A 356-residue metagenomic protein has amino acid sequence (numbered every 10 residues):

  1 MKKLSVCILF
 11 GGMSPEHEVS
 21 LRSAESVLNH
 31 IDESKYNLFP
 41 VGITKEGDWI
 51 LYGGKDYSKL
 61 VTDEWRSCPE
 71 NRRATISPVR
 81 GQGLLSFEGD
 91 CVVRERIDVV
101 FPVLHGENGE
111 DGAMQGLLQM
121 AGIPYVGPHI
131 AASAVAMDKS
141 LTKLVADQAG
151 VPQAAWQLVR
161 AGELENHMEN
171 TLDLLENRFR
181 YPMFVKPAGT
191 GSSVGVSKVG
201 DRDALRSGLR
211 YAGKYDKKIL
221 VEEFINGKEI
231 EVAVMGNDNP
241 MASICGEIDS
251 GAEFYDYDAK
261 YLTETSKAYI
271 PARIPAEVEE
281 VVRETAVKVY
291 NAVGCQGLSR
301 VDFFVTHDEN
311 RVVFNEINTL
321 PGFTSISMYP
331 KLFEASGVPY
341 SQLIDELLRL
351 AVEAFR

Functional and structural regions predicted by a protein language model:
M1-A131, V135-M137, L141, V159-D173 (+2 more regions): ATP-binding N-terminal substructure of ATP-dependent carboxylate-amine bond-forming enzymes
K2-L4, F10-M13, G150, P275-R356: ATP-dependent carboxylate activation and anion-phosphoryl transfer catalytic cores that bind Mg-ATP to form
S20, Q153-L158, M183-R210, E229-E231: Glycine-rich phosphate-binding loop of ATP-grasp-fold ATP-dependent ligases
L38, P124-Y125, Q153, M183 (+1 more regions): Hydrophobic beta-strand scaffold residues
S140-A149: Structured adenosyl-cofactor binding patch, chiefly the S-adenosyl-L-methionine
Q148-P187, S197: Rossmann-like NAD(P)H-binding beta-loop-alpha module
S197-E284, H307-V313: Phosphate-binding site of ATP-dependent enzymes
